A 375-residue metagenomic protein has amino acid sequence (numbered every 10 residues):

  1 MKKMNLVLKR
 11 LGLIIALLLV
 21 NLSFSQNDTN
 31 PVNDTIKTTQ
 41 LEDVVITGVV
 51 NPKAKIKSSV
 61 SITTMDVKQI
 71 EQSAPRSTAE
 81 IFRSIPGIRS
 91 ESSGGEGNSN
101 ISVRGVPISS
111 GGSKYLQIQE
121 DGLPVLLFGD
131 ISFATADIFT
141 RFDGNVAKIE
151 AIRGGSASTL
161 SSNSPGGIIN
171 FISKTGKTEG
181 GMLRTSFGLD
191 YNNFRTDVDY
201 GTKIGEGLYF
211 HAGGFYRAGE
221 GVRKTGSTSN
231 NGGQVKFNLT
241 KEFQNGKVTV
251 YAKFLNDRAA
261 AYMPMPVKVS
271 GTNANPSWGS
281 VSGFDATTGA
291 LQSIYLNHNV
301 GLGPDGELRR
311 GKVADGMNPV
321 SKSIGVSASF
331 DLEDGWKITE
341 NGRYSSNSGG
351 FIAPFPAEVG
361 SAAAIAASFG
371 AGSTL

Functional and structural regions predicted by a protein language model:
N27-E71, E120: Short, acidic, small-residue-rich periplasmic hinge/interaction motif at the N-terminus of Gram-negative outer-membrane
I70, F82, I149-E150, I169-F171: Non-catalytic regulatory/gating segments with a bias toward low-complexity or hydrophobic composition
A79-P124: Extracytoplasmic beta-strand/coil segments of soluble accessory domains associated with Gram-negative outer-membrane
P124-R153: Short acidic/polar hinge/loop motifs at secondary-structure boundaries that mediate gating or recognition
G155-S158, I168, I172-K203, G214-T225: Short strand-turn segments of transmembrane beta-barrel domains in outer membranes, especially the first one or two
T185-Y191, Y216-E220, F243-N245, F254-R258 (+1 more regions): Transmembrane beta-strands of outer-membrane beta-barrel pores
T196-T202, F237-K241, V326-F330: Residues on the lipid-exposed face of transmembrane beta-strands in outer-membrane beta-barrel proteins
T240-E242, K247-S327, G350-L375: Acidic/polar loop-and-plug regions of large Gram-negative outer-membrane beta-barrel proteins
